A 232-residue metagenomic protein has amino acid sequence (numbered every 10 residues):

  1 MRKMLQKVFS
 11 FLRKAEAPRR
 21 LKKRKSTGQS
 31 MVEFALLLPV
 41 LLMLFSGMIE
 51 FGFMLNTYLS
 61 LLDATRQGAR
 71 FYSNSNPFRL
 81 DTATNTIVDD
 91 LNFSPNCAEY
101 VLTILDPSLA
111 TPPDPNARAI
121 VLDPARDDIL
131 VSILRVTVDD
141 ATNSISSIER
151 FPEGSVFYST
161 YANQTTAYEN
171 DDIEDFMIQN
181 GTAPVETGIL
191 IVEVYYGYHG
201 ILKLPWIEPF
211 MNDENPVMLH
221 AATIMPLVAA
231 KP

Functional and structural regions predicted by a protein language model:
M1-T27: N-terminal leader/signal peptides at the extreme start of proteins
R2-M4, R24-F53: N-terminal single-pass transmembrane signal-anchor helix
R2-S10, F71-P232: Short, conserved structural patches
A15, L38, D123-P124: Prokaryotic Sec-type signal peptides and long signal-anchor helices with extended Leu/Ile/Val-rich h-regions
M48, L62, E186-G188: Alpha-helical interaction segments
E50-L62, S75-F78: Membrane-proximal amphipathic alpha-helices that sit immediately adjacent to an N-terminal transmembrane/signal-anchor
Q67-G68: Catalytic cores of eukaryotic secretory-pathway lumenal/extracellular enzymes that build and remodel glycoconjugates
